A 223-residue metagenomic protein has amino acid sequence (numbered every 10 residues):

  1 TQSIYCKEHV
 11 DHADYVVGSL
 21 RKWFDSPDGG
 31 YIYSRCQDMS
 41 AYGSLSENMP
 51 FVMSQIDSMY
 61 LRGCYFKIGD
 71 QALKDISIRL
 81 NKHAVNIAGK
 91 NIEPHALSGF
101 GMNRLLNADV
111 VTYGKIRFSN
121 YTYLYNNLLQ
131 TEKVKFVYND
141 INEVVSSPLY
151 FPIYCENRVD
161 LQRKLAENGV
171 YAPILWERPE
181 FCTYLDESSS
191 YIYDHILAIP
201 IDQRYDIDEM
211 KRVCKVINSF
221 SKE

Functional and structural regions predicted by a protein language model:
Q2-Y33: Conserved active-site segment immediately N-terminal to the catalytic lysine that forms the internal aldimine
M39-E223: PLP-dependent aminotransferase class I/II
